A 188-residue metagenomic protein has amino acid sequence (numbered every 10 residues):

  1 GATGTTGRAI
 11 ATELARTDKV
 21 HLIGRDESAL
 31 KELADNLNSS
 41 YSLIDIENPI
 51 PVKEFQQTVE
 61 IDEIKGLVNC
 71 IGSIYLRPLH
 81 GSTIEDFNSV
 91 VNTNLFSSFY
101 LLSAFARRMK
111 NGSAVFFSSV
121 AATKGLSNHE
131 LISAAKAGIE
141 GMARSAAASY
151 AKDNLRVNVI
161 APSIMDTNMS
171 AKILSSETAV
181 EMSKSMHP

Functional and structural regions predicted by a protein language model:
T3-G4: Conserved glycine-rich cofactor-binding loop
P78-L79, D86-N88, V180-S183: Substrate-binding pocket helix/loop in short-chain dehydrogenase/reductase
S82, G125-S133, S145: Active-site loop-to-helix junction immediately N-terminal to the catalytic Tyr of the SDR YXXXK motif in Rossmann-fold
L102, A135, A143: Active-site helix of classical SDR
R107, A148-K152: Alpha-helical segment proximal to the catalytic Tyr-Lys
S119: Residue(s) in the substrate-gating loop at a strand-loop-helix junction that position the organic substrate next
A161-K172: Short, flexible catalytic-loop segment of classical short-chain dehydrogenase/reductase
